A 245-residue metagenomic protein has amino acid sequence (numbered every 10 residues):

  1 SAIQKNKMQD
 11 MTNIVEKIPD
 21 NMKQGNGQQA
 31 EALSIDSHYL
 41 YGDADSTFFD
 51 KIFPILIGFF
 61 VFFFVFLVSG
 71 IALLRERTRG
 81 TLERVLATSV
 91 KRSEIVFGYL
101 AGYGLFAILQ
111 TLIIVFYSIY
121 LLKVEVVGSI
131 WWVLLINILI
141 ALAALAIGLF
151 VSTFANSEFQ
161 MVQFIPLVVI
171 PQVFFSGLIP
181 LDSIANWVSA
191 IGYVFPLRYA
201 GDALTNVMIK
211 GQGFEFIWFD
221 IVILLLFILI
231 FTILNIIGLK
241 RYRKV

Functional and structural regions predicted by a protein language model:
S1-L56, F60, F64: Transport-system extracytoplasmic interface segments
N26-Q28, R75, I230: Sterically constrained small-residue positions within well-ordered secondary structures of folded domains
Q28-A30, F66, V168, F216: Short, solvent-exposed coil/turn segments
A30, I35-D36, V68, L121 (+1 more regions): Residue-level signal for pocket-adjacent positions within structured domains
S37, Y41, D45, L73 (+8 more regions): Juxtamembrane loop-helix boundary motifs flanking transmembrane segments in multi-pass membrane proteins
G42-Y120, Q172: Hydrophobic alpha-helical transmembrane segments of multi-pass membrane transport proteins
L105, L109, V115-I119, E125-V245: Membrane-spanning alpha-helical segments of multipass transporters and channels
